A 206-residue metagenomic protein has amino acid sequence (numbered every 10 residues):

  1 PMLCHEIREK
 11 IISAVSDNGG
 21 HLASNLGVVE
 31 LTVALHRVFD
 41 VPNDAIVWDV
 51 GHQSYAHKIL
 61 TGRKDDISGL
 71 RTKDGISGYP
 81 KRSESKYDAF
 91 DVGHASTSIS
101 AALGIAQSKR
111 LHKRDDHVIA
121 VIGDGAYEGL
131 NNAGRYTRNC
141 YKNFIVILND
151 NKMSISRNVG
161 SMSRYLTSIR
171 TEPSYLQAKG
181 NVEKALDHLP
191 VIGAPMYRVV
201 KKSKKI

Functional and structural regions predicted by a protein language model:
P1, D124, D150: Acidic active-site catalytic centers that drive phospho-/nucleotidyl reactions and related ester hydrolyses
P1-A14: Cofactor-/ligand-binding subdomain signature composed of acidic, glycine-rich, tryptophan-containing flexible loops
C4, H21-C140: Cofactor-binding active-site loop characterized by glycine-rich and histidine/acidic residues
I11, F39, N151-K152: A generic secondary-structure signal for well-formed alpha-helical elements
I11-N18, A101: Active-site-adjacent loop/helix segments that line or gate small-molecule/cofactor pockets in enzymes
D49, I119-I122, I145-N149, S156: Generic beta-strand/beta-sheet core signal
G129-N149, Y165-R170: A short alpha/beta connector and helix-capping loop motif
M153-I206: Long, well-ordered, tryptophan-enriched scaffold segments
